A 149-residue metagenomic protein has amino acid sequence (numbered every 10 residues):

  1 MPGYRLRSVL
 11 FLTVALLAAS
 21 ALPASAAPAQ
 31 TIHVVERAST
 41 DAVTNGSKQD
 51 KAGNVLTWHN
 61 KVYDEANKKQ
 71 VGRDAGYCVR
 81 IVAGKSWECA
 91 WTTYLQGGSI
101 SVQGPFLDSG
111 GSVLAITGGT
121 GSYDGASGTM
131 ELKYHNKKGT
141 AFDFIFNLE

Functional and structural regions predicted by a protein language model:
P2-F11, A15, A19, S25-E149: Targeting-peptide/extracellular-domain and disordered-appendage signature
